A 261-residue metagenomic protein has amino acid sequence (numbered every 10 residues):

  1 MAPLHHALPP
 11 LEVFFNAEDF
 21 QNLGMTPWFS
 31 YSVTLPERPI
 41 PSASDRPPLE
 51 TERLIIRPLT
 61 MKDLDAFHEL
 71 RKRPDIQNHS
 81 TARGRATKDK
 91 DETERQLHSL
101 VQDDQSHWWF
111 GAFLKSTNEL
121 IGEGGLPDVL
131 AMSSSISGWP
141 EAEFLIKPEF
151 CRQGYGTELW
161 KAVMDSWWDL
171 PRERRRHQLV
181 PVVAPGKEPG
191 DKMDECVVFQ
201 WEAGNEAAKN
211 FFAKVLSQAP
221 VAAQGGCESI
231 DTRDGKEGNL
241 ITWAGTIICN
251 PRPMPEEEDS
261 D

Functional and structural regions predicted by a protein language model:
M1-E149, D165-P189, C196-V197, Q218-D261: GNAT-family acyltransferases
N118, G154, N205: Conserved G/P- and acidic residue-centered "switch" motifs that form tight phosphate/ATP-binding loops in soluble
A131, G204-E206: Residue-level marker for beta-strand->alpha-helix junctions and adjacent short loops that shape enzyme
L145, E158, A207: Short alpha-helical segment within the catalytic ATP-binding CA
F150, G154-V163: Conserved acetyl-CoA pyrophosphate-binding loop and the N-cap/start of the following alpha-helix in GNAT-like
M193-D194, N205: Acidic/histidine-rich, metal-coordinating catalytic segments
Q200-E202: Short strand-turn motif at the edge of the Rossmann-like AdoMet-binding core
F212-A213: Conserved active-site tyrosine of GNAT-family acetyltransferases
